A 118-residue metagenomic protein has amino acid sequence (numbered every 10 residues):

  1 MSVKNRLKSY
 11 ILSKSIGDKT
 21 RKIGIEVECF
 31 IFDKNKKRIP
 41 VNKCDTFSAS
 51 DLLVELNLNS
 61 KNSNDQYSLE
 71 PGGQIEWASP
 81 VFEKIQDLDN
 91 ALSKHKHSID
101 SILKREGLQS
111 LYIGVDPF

Functional and structural regions predicted by a protein language model:
M1-F118: Terminal catalytic/cofactor-binding subdomain
